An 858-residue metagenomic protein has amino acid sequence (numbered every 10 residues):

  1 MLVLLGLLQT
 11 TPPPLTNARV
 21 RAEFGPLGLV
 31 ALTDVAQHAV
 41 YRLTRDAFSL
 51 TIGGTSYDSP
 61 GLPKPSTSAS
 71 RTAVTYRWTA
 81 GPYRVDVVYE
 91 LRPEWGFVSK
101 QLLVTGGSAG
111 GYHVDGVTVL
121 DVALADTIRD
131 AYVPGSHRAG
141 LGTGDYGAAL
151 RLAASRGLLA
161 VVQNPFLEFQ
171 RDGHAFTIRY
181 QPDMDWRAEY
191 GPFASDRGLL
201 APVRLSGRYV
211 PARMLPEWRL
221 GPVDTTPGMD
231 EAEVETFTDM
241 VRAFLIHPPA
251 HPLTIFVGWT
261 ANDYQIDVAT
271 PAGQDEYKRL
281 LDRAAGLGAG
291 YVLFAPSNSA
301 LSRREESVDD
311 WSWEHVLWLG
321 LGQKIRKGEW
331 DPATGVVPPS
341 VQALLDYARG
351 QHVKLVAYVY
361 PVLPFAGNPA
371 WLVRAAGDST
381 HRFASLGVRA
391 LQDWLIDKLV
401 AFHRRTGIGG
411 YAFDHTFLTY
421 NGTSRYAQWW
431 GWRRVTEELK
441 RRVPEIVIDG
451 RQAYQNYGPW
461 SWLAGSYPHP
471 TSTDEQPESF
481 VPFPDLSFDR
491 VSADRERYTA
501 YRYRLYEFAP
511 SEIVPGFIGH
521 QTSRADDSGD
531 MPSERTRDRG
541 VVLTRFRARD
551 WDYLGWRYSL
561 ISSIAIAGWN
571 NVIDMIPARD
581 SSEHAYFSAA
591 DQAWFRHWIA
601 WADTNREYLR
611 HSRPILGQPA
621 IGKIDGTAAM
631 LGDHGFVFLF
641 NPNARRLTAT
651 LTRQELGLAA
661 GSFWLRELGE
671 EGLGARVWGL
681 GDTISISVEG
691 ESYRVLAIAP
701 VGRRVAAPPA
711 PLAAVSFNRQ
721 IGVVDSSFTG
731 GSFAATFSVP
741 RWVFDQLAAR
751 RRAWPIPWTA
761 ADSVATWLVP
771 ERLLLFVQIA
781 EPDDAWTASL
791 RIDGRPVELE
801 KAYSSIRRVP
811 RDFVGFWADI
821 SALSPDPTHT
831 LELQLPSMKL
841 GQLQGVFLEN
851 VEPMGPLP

Functional and structural regions predicted by a protein language model:
M1-Q9: Sec-dependent N-terminal signal peptides
T10-E23, L32-G81, V85-M184, F663-E670 (+1 more regions): Polysaccharide-binding surfaces and accessory modules of carbohydrate-active proteins
P14-T16, T79-G81, E94, G107 (+7 more regions): Beta-strand-rich recognition/accessory modules
R19, L102, A348, D414 (+3 more regions): Conserved, mostly hydrophobic/aromatic
F24, W432-E437, R441-V677, T683-V695: Active-site-proximal substrate-binding groove within the catalytic cores of carbohydrate-active enzymes
I255-V400, R404-G422: Aromatic-lined carbohydrate-binding/catalytic grooves of carbohydrate-active enzymes
L395-R441, G450, W551, R557-Y558 (+1 more regions): Active-site and adjacent substrate-binding regions of carbohydrate-active enzymes
H611-K623, G632-H634, L639-P858: C-terminal beta-sandwich/jelly-roll accessory domains of carbohydrate-active enzymes
